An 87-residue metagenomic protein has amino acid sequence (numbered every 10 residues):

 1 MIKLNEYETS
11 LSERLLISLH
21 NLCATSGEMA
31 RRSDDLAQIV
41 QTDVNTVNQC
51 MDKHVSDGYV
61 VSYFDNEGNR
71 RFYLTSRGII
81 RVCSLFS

Functional and structural regions predicted by a protein language model:
M1-S18: Short alpha-helical segments that sit at the start of domains
I17-A24, F86: Short, locally clustered residues in the helix-turn-helix/winged-helix DNA-binding domain
T25-Q38: Short acidic, hydrophobic short linear motifs in intrinsically disordered regions
Q41-S56: Short amphipathic alpha-helical interaction segments
V55-D65: A short, conserved structural fragment
E67-L74: Minor-groove-contacting beta-hairpin "wing" of winged helix-turn-helix DNA-binding domains
S76-S87: Short, amphipathic alpha-helical interaction segments positioned at domain boundaries
